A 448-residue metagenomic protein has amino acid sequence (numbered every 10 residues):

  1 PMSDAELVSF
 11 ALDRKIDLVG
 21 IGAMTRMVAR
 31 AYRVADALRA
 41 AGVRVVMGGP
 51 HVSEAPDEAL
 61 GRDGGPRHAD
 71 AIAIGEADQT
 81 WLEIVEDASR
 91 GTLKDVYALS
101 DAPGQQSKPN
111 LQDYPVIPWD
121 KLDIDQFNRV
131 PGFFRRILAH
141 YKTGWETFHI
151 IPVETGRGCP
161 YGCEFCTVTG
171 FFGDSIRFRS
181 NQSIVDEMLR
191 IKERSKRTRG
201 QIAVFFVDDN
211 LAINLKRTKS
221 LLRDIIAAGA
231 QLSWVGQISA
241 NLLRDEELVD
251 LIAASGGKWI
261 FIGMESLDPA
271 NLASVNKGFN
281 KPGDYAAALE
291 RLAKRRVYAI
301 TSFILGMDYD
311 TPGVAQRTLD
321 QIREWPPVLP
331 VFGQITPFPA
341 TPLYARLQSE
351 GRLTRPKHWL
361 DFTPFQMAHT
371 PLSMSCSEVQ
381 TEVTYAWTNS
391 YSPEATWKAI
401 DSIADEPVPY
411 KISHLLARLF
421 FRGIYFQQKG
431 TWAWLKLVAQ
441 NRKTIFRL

Functional and structural regions predicted by a protein language model:
P1-M188: Acidic, low-complexity intrinsically disordered segments
V8, R14-D17, H68, A88-S89 (+3 more regions): Radical SAM enzyme core and accessory elements
I21, I74, F206-D208, I262 (+1 more regions): Conserved beta-strand positions
M24, P50-H51, A77, N241 (+3 more regions): Histidine-centered beta-alpha loop that forms part of the nucleotide-sugar donor binding/catalytic region in diverse
E58-L82, L251-W259, R317-F332: Structural recognition of alpha->loop->beta junctions
I117-I300, L305-M307, T311-D320: Radical SAM [4Fe-4S] cluster-binding motif and immediate context
R157, T336-P337: AMP-binding (ANL) adenylation modules
